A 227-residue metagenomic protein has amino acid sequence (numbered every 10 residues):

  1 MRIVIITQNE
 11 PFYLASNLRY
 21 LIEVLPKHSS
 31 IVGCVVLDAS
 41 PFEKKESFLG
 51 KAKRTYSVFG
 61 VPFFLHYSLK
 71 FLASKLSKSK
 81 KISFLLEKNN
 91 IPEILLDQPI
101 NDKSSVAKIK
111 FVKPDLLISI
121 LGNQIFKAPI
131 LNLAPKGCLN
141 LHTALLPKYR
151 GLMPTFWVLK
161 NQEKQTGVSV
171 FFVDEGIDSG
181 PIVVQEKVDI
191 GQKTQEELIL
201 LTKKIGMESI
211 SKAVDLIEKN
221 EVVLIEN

Functional and structural regions predicted by a protein language model:
M1-N227: One-carbon transfer enzymes
